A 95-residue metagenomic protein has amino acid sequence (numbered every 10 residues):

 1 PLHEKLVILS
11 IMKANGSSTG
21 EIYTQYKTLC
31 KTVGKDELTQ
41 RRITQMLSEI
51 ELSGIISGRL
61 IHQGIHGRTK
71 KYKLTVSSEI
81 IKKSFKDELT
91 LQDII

Functional and structural regions predicted by a protein language model:
P1-L2, L38: Structural motif
L2-H3, I22: Helical "lid/coupling" subdomains associated with nucleotide-phosphate turnover
H3-S10: Short alpha-helical "packing" element that flanks the helix-turn-helix/winged-helix DNA-binding module
I11, N15-I95: Terminal-proximal interaction/regulatory segments of ATP-powered molecular machines
